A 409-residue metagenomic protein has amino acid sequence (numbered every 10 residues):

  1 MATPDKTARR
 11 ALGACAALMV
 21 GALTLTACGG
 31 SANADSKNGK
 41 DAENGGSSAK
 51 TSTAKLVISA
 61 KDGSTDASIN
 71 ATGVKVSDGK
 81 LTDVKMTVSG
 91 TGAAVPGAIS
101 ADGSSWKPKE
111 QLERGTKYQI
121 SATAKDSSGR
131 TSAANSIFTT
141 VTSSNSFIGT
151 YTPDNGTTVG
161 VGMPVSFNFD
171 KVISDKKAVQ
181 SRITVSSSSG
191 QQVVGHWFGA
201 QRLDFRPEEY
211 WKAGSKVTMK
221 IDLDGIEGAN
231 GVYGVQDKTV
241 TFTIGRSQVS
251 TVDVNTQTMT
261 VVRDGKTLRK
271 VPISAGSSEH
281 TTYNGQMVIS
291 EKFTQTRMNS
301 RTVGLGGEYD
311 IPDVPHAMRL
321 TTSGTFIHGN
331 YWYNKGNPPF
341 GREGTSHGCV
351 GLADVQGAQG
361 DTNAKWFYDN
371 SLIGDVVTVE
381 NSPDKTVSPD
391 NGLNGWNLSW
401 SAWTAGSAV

Functional and structural regions predicted by a protein language model:
A2-L25, G29-R246, I273: Acidic, low-complexity Ser/Thr/Gly/Pro-rich repeat segments typical of extracellular/periplasmic and surface-exposed
V57, G73-K75, Q119, S166-N168 (+6 more regions): Soluble periplasmic/extracytoplasmic beta-strand elements of cell-envelope proteins
A60, D78, E110, P207 (+5 more regions): Pocket-edge structural micro-motifs
G73, Q119-S121, N135, S166 (+9 more regions): Extracytoplasmic/secreted envelope proteins and their assembly/folding machinery, especially bacterial periplasmic
L81, K117, T123, D170-S174 (+6 more regions): Sec-exported extracytoplasmic/periplasmic mature domains
T152, Q248-T256, N397-V409: Short peripheral tails and domain-boundary helices/loops at the edges of structured domains
V161, S300-R301, L305-V409: Exported/periplasmic cell-wall-interacting domains
G231-G336: Gly/Pro-biased beta-strand-loop elements
